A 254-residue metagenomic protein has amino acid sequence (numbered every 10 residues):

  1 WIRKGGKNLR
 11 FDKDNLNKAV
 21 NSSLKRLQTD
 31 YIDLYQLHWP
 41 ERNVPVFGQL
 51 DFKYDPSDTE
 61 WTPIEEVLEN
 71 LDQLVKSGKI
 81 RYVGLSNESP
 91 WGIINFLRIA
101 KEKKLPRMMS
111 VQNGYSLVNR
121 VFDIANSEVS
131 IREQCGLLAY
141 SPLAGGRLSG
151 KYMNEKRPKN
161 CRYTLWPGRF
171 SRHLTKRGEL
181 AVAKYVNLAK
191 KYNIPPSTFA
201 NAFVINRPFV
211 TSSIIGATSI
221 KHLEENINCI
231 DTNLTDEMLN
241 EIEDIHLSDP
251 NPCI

Functional and structural regions predicted by a protein language model:
W1-N17, D55-T62: Active-site mouth loops of central-metabolism enzymes
D12-R26, I93-L97: Short, acidic/polar
I32: Extracellular glycoside hydrolase catalytic/binding regions
Y35-Q36: Conserved beta-ketoacyl condensing-enzyme motif
P40-D244: Beta/alpha (TIM)-barrel catalytic core signal, keyed to glycine-rich beta->alpha loops juxtaposed to Asp/Glu that bind
